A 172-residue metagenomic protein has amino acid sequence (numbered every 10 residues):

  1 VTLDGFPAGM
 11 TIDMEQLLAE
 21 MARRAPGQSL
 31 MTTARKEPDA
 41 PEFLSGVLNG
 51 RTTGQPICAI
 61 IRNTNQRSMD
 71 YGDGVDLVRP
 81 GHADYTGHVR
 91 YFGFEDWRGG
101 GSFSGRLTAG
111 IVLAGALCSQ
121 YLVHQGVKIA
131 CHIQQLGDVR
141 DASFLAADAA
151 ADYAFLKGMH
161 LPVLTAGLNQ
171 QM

Functional and structural regions predicted by a protein language model:
V1-M10: N-terminal phosphate-binding or glycine-rich loops at protein starts, especially the Walker A/P-loop of NTPases
T2, C58-I60, A130: Structured core elements
P7, R23, N63-N65, I133-R140: Acidic, glycine-rich active-site loops and adjacent beta-strand->loop/helix elements that engage anionic groups
G9, D76-L77, A147-D152: A glycine- and small-aliphatic-rich helix-loop capping segment at beta-alpha/alpha-beta transitions that lines
G9-R35, L107-T108, V112: Alpha/propeptide regions of enzymes that mature by internal proteolysis
I12, Q16, P38, R51-G54 (+5 more regions): Conserved active-site and cofactor/substrate-binding residues in soluble primary-metabolism enzymes
E20-T86: Glycine-rich, N-terminal phosphate-binding loop and its surrounding beta-alpha-beta segment
R90-M172: Glycine-rich, mobile lid/loop segments that gate access to catalytic sites or pores
